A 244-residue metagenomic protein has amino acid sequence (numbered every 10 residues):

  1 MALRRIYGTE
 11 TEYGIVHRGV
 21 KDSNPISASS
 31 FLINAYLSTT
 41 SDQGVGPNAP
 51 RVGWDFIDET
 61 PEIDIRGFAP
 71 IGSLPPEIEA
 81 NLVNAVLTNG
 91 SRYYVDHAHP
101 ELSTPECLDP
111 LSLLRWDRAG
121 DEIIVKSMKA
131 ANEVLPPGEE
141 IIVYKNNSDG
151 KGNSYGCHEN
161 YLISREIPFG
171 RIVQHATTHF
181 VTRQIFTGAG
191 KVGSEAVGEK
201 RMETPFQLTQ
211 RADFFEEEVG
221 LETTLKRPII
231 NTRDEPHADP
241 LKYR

Functional and structural regions predicted by a protein language model:
M1-Y144, Q174-K191, K200-M202, D213 (+2 more regions): Terminal catalytic/cofactor-binding subdomain
N147-S164: Histidine-centered divalent-metal-coordination microenvironment in nucleic-acid enzymes
D149-G150, A212-F214: Acidic, glycine-rich active-site loops and adjacent beta-strand->loop/helix elements that engage anionic groups
S164, G193-E195: Hydrophobic, small-residue-rich alpha-helical packing segments that form membrane-like cores
P168-G170: A short alpha->loop->secondary-structure connector
